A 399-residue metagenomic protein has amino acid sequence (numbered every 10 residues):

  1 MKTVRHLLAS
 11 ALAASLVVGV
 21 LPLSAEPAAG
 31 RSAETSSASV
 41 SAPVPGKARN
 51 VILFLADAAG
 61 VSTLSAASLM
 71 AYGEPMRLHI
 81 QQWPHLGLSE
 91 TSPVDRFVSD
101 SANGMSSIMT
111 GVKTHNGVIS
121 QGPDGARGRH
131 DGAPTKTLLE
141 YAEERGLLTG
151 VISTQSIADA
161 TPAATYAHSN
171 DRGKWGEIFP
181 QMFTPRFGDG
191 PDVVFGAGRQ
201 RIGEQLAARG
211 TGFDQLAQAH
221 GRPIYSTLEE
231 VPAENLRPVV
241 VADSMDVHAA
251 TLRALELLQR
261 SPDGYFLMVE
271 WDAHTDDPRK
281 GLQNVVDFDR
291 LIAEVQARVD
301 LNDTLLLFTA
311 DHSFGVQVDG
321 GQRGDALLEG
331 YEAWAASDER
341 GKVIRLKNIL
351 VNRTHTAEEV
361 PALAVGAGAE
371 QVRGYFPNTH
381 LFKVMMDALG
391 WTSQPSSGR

Functional and structural regions predicted by a protein language model:
M1-A11: Bacterial N-terminal signal peptides that target proteins for export
S10-V20: Bacterial N-terminal signal peptides
V20-S36: Signal peptide processing junction and immediate N-terminal pro/mature segment of secreted/exported proteins
S37-A48: Acidic, polar low-complexity linker/tail segments
A48-V51, A56-S65, L69-S106, H115 (+2 more regions): A post-motif C-terminal structural segment
G117-G132: His/Cys-centered metal/cofactor-coordination and adjacent catalytic loops
P134, L138-E140, E144-A163, S396: Glycine-rich phosphate/pyrophosphate-binding loops and their adjacent beta-strand/loop elements at enzyme active sites
